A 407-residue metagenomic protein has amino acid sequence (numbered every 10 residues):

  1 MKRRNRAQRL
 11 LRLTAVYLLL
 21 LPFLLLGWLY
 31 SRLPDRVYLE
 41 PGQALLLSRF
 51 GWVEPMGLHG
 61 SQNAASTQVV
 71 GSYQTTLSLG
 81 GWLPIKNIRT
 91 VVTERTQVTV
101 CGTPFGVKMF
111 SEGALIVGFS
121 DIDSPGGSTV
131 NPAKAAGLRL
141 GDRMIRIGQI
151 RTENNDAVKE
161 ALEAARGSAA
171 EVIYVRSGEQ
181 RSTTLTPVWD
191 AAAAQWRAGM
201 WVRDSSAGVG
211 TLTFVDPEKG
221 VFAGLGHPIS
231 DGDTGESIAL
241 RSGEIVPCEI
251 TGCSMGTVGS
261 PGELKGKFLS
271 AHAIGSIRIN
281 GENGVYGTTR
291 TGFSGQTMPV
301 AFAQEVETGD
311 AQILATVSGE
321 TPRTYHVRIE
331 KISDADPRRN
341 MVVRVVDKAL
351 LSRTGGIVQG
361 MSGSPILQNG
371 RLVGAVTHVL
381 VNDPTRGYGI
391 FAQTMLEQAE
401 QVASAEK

Functional and structural regions predicted by a protein language model:
K2-R3, G57-V100, R278-Y325: Interdomain regulatory linker/hinge segments that flank or connect interaction modules in polarity/junction/synaptic
R9-W28: Hydrophobic membrane-insertion alpha-helices, especially the h-region of bacterial N-terminal signal peptides
S66-Q68, R146-E179, D383-T385, I390-Q393: PDZ domains, with a preference for the canonical peptide-binding region formed by the helix
L77-L79, K86-I88, V92-E94, K159-G199: PDZ-domain C-terminal substructure recognizer with occasional recognition of PDZ-binding tails
F110-A135, R139: PDZ/PDZ-like groove recognition
T129-R143, R166, G356-G360: A short glycine-leucine-enriched loop at secondary-structure breakpoints that most characteristically corresponds
A133-N155, I366-N369, V373-H378: Conserved PDZ fold ligand-binding element
T184-Q359, Q368-N369, T377, D383-Q398: Serine endopeptidase catalytic core focused on the charge-relay Asp
